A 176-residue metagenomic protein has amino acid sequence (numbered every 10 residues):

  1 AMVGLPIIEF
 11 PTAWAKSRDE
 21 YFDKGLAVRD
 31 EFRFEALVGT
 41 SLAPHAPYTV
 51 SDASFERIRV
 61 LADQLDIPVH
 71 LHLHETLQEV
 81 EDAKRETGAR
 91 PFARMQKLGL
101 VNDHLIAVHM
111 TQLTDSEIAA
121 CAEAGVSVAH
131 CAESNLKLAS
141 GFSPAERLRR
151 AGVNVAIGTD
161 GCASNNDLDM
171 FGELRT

Functional and structural regions predicted by a protein language model:
A1-T111: Metal-coordinating catalytic core of metallo-dependent amide/deamination hydrolases
L5-F10, E75, A132-L136, G161-A163: Short, acidic/turn-prone active-site loops that include or flank metal/cofactor- and phosphate-binding residues
L42, H72, A107, C121 (+3 more regions): Divalent metal-coordination and catalytic microenvironments
T49-V50, L136-L138: Acidic-and-aromatic substrate-binding clefts and catalytic sites of carbohydrate-active enzymes
R59-P68, L100-D103, A120-A129, R150-V155: Glycine-enriched alpha-helix->loop->beta-strand junction motifs that scaffold or abut catalytic
L77-A89, E117-A122, A139-L148, N165-T176: Histidine/acidic-residue-rich catalytic or RNA/ligand-binding cores of hydrolases and nuclease-related proteins
K97-H104, E146-T176: His/Asp/Glu-enriched, well-ordered alpha-helical/loop segment that forms or immediately abuts the divalent-metal
H104-T114, C131-K137: Catalytic beta/alpha-barrel core
